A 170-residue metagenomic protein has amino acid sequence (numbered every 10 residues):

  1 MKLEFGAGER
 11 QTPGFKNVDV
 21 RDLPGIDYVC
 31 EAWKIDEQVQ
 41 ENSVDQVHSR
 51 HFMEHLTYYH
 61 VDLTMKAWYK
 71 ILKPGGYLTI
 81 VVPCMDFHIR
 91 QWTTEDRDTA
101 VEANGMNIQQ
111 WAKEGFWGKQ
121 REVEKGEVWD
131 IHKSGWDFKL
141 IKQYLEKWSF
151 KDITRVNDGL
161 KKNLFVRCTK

Functional and structural regions predicted by a protein language model:
K2-F87, V166-K170: Conserved SAM-binding loop
Y58-A67, K73, Y77-K170: S-adenosyl-L-methionine-dependent methyltransferase catalytic module, highlighting the catalytic core
